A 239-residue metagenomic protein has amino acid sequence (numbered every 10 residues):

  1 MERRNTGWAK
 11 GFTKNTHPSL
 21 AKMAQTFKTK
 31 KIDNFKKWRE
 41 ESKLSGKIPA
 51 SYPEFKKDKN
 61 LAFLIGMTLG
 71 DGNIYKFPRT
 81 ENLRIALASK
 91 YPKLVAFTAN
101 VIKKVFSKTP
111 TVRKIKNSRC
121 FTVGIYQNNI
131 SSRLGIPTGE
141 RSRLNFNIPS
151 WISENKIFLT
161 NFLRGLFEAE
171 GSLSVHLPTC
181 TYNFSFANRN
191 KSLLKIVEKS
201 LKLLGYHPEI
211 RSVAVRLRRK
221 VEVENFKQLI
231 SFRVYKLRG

Functional and structural regions predicted by a protein language model:
M1-G239: Internal intein/HINT superfamily modules and their associated LAGLIDADG
